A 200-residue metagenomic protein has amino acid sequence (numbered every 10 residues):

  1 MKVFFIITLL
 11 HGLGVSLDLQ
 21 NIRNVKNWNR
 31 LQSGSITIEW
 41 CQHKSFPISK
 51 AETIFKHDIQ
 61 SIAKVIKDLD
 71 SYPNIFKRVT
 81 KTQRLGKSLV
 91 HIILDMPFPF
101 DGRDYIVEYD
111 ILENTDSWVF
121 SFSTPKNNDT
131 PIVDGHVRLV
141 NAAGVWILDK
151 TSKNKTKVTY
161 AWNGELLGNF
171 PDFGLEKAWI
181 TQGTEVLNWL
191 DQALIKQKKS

Functional and structural regions predicted by a protein language model:
V3-G12: Sec-dependent N-terminal signal peptides
S16-K87: Hydrophobic ligand-binding cavity/cleft-lining segments
W40, V90-P97, F122-T124: Short beta-strand segments that buttress and anchor functional surface loops
A51-T53, V79-T82, M96, I106-E113 (+1 more regions): Hydrophobic/aromatic beta-strand elements that line small-molecule binding cavities or substrate pockets in beta-rich
F55-I59, M96-F98, I111-E113, K126-N128 (+1 more regions): Beta-strand elements of well-folded, non-transmembrane domains
K56-Q60, R84-K87, D110-V119, I147-K157: A short, structured loop/turn motif at beta-sheet edges
E108-Y109, T130-K177: Beta-strand/loop substructures that line and gate deep hydrophobic ligand-binding cavities in soluble
L166-S200: Long, compositionally biased interface segments
